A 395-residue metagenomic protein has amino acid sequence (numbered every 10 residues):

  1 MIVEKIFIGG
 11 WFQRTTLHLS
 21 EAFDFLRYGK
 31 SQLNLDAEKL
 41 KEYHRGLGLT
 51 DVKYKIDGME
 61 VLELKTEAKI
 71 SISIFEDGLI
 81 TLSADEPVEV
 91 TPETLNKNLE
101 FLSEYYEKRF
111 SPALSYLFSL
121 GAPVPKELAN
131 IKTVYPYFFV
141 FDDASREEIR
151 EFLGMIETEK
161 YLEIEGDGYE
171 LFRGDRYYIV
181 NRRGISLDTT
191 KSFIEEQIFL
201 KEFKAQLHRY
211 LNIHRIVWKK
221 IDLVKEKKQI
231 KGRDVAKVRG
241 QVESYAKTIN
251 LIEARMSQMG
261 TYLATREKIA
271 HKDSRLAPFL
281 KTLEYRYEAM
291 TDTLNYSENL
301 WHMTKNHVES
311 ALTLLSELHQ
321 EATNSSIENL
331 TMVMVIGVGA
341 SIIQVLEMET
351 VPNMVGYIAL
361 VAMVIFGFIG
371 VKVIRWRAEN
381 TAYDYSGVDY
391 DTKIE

Functional and structural regions predicted by a protein language model:
M1-G121, I374, V388-E395: N-terminal pre-transmembrane cytosolic regions of membrane proteins
W11-S20, A122-L128, Q229-K237, M303-S325: Ampipathic, surface-exposed secondary-structure segments
N34-D51, D142-E147, K268-A270, H302-K305: Generic detector of short, locally flexible boundary/turn motifs and exposed helical patches
N34-K39, N130-F139, I164-Y169, Y262 (+1 more regions): Short low-complexity stretches enriched in small and charged residues
G46-L49, Y54-V61, S145-E147, F152-T158 (+1 more regions): Short linear motifs at secondary-structure transitions and domain/linker junctions
S71-G240: Extended alpha-helical interaction modules
K237-I343: Membrane-associated alpha-helical segments
E298, H302-E395: Hydrophobic alpha-helical transmembrane segments and their immediately adjacent juxtamembrane loops
